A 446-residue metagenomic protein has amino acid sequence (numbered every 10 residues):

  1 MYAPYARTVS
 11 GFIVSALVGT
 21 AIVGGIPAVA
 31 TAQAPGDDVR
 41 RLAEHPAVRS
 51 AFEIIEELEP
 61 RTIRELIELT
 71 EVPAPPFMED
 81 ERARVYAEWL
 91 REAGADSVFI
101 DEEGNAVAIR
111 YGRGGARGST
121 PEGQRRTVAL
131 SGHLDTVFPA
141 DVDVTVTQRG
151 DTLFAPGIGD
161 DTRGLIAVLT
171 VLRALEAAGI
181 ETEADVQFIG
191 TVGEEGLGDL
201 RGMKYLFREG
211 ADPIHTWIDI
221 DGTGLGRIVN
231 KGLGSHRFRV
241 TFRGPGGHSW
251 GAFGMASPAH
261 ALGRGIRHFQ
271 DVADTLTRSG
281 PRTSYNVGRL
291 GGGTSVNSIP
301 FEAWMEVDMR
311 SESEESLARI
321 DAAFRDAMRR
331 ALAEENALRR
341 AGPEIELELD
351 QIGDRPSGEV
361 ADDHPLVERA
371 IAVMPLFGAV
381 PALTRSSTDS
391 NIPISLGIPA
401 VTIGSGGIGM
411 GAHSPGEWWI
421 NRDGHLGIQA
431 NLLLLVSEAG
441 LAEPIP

Functional and structural regions predicted by a protein language model:
M1-R7: N-terminal secretory signal peptides that target proteins for export/translocation
S10-G25: Bacterial N-terminal signal peptides
A30-V72, G232-G234: N-terminal hydrophobic or amphipathic helices/low-complexity stretches enriched in small/hydrophobic/Pro/Gly
Q33-S50, A259-P446: Metal-dependent amide/peptide-bond hydrolase catalytic core, centered on the "pita-bread" metallohydrolase fold
R64-R125: A non-catalytic alpha/beta surface segment that caps or lines the substrate-entry region of metallo-dependent hydrolase
I109-D161, E183: Catalytic-core environment of secreted peptidases
L130, Q148-L197, F238-F242, G251-A273 (+3 more regions): Alpha-helical metal-binding/catalytic segments enriched in His/Glu/Asp
G157-L233, T277-R278, S284-V287, V296-N297 (+1 more regions): Acidic/histidine-rich catalytic neighborhood of metal-dependent amide-processing enzymes
